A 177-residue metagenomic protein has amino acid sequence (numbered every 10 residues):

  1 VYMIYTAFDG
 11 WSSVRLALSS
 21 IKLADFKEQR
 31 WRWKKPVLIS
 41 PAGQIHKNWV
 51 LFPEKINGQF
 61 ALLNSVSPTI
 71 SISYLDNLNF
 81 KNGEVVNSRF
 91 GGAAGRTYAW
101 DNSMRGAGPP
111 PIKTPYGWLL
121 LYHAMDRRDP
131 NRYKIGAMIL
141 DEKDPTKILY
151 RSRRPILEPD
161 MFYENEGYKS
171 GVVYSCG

Functional and structural regions predicted by a protein language model:
V1-V50, E54-S103, I112-G171: Beta-rich carbohydrate-recognition and catalytic domains
Y174: Canonical pleckstrin homology
G177: Active-site beta-strand->loop segment that positions catalytic residues and contacts the acyl thioester
